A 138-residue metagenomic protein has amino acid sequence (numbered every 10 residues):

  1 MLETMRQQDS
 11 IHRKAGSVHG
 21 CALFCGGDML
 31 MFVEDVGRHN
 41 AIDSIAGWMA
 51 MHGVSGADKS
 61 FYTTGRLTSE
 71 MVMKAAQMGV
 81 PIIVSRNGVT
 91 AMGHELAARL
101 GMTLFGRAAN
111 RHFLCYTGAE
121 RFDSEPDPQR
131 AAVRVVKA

Functional and structural regions predicted by a protein language model:
M1-R66, M71-M73: Conserved mixed alpha/beta catalytic, RNA-binding, or beta-rich assembly cores of soluble enzyme, regulatory
V72-A138: Conserved catalytic-core subdomain
